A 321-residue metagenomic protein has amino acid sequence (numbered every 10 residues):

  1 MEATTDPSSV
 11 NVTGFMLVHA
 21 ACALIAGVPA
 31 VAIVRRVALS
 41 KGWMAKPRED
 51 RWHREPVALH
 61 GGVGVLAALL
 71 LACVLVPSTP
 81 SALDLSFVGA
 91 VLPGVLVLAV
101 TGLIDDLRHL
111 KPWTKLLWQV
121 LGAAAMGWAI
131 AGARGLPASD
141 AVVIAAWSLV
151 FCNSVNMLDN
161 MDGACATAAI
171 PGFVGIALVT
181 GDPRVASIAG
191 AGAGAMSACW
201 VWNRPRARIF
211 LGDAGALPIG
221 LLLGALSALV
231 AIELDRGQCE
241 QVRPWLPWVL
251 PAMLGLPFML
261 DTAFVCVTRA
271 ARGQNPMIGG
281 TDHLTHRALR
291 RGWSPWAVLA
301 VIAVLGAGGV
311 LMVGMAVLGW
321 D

Functional and structural regions predicted by a protein language model:
E2-R36, K41-G42, L66-S78, A82-L96 (+3 more regions): Alpha-helical transmembrane segments
K46-H60: Juxtamembrane helix-capping/reentrant segments at transmembrane boundaries
A58-V76, A124-A129: A generic, lipid-embedded transmembrane alpha helix
V63, R108, L121, S154-V155 (+3 more regions): Active-site His/Glu-centered metal-binding helix of metallohydrolases
A90-Q119: Hydrophobic alpha-helical hairpins/lids featuring a short glycine-rich hinge
A99-L103, A124-G132, N153: Mid-bilayer segments of alpha-helical transmembrane spans in multi-pass integral membrane proteins that mediate
I104-W113, N156-A164, R204-G212: Membrane-helix interface "capping/anchor" motifs
S148-N156: Single transmembrane alpha-helix segments in multi-pass membrane proteins
